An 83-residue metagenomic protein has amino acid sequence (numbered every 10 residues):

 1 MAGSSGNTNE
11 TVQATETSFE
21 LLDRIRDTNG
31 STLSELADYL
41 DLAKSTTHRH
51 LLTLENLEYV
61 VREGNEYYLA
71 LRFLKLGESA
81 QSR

Functional and structural regions predicted by a protein language model:
A2-Q81: N-terminal helix-turn-helix
